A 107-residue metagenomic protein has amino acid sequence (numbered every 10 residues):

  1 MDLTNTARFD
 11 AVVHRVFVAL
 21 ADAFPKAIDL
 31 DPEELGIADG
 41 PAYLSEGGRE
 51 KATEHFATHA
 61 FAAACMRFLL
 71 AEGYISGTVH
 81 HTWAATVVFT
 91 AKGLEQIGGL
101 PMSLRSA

Functional and structural regions predicted by a protein language model:
L3-E54: Short amphipathic alpha-helical interface segments
D10-H14, A63, E72, A91: Non-catalytic, well-ordered alpha-helical scaffold segments
L20-F24, L69, I97-L100: Generic structural signal for hydrophobic core residues of well-folded globular domains
D29-L30, T78, S106: Short, hydrophobic secondary-structure boundary micro-motifs
A52-E72, A84: Short amphipathic alpha-helical interaction segments
H81-A107: Short, amphipathic alpha-helical interaction segments positioned at domain boundaries
